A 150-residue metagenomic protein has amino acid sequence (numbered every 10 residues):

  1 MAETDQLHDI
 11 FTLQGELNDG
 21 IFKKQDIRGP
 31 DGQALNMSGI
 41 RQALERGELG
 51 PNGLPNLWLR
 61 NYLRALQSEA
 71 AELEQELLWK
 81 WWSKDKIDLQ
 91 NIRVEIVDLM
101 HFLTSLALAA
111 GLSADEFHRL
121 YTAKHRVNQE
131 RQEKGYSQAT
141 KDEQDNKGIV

Functional and structural regions predicted by a protein language model:
M1-V150: Flexible "arm" and connector segments at domain edges
